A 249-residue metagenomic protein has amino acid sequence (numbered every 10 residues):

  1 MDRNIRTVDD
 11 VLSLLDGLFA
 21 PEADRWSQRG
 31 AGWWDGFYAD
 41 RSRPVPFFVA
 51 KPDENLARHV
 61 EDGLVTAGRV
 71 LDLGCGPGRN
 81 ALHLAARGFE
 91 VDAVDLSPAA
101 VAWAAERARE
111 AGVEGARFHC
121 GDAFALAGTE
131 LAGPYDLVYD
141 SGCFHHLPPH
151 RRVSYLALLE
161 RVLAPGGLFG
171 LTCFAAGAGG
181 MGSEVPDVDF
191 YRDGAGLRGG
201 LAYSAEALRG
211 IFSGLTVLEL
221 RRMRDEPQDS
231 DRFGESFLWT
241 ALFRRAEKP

Functional and structural regions predicted by a protein language model:
M1-L73, P77-G133, L147-L158, V162 (+1 more regions): Class I (Rossmann-like) S-adenosyl-L-methionine-dependent methyltransferase catalytic domain, capturing the SAM-binding
D136: Conserved acidic residues
Y139: A conserved beta-strand element that flanks and buttresses the S-adenosyl-L-methionine
G142-H146: Short catalytic micro-motifs in class I SAM-dependent methyltransferases
